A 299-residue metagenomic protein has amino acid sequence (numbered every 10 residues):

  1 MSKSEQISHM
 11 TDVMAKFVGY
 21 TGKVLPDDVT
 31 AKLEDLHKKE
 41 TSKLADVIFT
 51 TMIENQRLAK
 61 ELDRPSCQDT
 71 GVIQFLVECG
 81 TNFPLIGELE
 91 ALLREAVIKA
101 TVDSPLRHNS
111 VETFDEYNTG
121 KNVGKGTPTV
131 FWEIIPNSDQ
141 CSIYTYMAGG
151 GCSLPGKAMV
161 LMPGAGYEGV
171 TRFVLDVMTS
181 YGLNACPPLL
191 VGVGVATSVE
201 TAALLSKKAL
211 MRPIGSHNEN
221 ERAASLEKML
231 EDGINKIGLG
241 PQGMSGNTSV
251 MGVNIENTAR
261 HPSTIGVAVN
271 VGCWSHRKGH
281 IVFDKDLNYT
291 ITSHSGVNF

Functional and structural regions predicted by a protein language model:
M1-F299: Non-transmembrane, aqueous-exposed alpha-helical and coiled segments at domain scale
